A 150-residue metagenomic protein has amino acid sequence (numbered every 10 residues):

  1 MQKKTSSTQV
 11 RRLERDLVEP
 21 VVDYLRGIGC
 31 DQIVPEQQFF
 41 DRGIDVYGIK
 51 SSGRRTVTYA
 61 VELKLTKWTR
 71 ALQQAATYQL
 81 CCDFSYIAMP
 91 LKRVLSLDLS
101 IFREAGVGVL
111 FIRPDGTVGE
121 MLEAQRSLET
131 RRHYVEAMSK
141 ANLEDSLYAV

Functional and structural regions predicted by a protein language model:
M1-R42, S52: Acidic-basic catalytic patches of nuclease active cores, encompassing PD-(D/E)XK and other metal-cofactor nuclease
V21, V46-G48, V57-K67: Conserved catalytic cores of phosphodiester-cleaving nucleases, focusing on short active-site segments
D23, A105-V150: Non-catalytic C-terminal interaction segments of nucleic acid-processing enzymes
P35-E36, L63, I112-P114: Conserved beta-strand termini and adjacent loop/short-helix elements that scaffold enzyme active sites in alpha/beta
R42-I44, V107: Change "...and in nucleic-acid phosphodiester-cleaving endonucleases..." to "...and in nucleic-acid processing enzymes
I49-S51, I112: A generic structural motif
T56-V57, C81: Short loop/turn motifs at secondary-structure junctions
L65-I112: Catalytic cores of nucleic-acid endonucleases
